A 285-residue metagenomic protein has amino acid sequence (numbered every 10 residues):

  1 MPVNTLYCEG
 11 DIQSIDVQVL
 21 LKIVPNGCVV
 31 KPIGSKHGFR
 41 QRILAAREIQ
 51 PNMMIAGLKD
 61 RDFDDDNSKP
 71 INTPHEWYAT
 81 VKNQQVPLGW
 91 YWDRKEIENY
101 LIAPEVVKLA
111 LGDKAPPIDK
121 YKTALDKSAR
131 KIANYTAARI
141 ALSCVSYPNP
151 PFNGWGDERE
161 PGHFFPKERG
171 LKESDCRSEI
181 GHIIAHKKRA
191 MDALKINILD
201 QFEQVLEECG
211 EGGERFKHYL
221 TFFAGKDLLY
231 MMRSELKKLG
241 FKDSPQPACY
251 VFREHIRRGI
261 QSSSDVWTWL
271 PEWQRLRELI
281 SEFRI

Functional and structural regions predicted by a protein language model:
M1-I285: Acidic, divalent-metal-binding catalytic cores of TOPRIM and closely related two-metal-ion phosphodiester/pyrophosphate
